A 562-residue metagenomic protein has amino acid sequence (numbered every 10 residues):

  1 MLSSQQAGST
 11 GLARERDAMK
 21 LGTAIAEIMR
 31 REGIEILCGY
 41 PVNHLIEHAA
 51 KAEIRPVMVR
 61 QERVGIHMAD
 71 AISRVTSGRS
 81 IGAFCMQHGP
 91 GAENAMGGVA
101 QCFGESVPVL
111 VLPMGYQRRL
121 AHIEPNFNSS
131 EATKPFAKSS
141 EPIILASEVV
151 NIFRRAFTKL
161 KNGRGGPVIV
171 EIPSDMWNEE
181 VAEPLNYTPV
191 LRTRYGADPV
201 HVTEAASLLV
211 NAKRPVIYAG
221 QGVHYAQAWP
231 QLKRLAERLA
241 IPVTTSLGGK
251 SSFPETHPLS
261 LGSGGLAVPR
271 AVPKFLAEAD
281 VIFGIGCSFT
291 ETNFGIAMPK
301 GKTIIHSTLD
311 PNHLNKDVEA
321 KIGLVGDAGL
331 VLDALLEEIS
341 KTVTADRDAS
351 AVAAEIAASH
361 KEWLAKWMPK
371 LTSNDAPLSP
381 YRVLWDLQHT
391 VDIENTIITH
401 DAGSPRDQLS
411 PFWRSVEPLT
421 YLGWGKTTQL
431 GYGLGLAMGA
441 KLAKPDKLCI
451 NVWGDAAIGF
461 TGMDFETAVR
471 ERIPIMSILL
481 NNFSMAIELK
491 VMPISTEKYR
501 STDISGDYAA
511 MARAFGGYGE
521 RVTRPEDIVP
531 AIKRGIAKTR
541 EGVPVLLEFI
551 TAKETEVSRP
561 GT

Functional and structural regions predicted by a protein language model:
L2, L12-D17, S147, E183-L185 (+5 more regions): Phosphate/pyrophosphate-binding active-site segments
G22, R30-I36, Y40-A52, A358-A440: Active-site diphosphate/adenylate-binding microenvironment
I25-I34, A71-R79, F103, K159-R164 (+6 more regions): Glycine-rich phosphate/diphosphate-binding loops that line cofactor/substrate pockets in enzymes
N43, E47-R118, A271-P273, E278-V281 (+2 more regions): Thiamine diphosphate
V59, R155, K159-N211, M368: Conformationally flexible catalytic loops at phosphate/diphosphate-handling active centers
A71-V75, Q221-I305, S415-D446, G459-M463 (+3 more regions): Glycine-rich, anion-gripping cofactor-binding loops and their flanking helix/strand elements in enzyme active sites
L112-I152, G249-E355, M492, I532-G535: Glycine-rich, acidic loop regions that bind phosphate or pyrophosphate groups
L120-H122, L266, N315-D317, G323-V325 (+4 more regions): Thiamine diphosphate
